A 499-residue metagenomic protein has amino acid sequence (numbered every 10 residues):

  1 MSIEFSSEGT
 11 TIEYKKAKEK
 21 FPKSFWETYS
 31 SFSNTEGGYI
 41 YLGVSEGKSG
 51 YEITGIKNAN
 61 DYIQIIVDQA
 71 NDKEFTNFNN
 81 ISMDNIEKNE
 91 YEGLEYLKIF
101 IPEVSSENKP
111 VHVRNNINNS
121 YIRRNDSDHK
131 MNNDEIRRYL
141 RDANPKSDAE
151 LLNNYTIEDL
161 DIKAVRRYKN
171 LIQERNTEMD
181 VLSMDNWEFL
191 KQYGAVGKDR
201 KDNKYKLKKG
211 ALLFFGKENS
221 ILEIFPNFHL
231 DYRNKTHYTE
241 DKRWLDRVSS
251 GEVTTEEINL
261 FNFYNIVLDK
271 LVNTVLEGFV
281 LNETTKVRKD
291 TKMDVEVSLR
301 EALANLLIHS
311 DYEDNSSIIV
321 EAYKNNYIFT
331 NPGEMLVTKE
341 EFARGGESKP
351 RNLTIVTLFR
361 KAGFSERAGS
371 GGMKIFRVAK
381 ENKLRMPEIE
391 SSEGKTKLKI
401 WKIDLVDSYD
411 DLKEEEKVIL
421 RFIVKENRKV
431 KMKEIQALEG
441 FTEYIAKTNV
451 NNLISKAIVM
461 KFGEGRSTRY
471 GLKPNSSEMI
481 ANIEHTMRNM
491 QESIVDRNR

Functional and structural regions predicted by a protein language model:
M1-I40, V44-K98, S105-E107: Polybasic/polar functional segments that serve as interface/processing modules
N77-E158, D314-S317, E366-G369, R377 (+3 more regions): Intrinsically disordered, low-complexity regulatory tails
R123-D314, A322, T330, L336-S348 (+1 more regions): Active-site helix-to-loop segments that bind/position phosphate- or nucleotide-bearing substrates and donors across
V196, I454-E464: A short, conserved structural fragment
Y327-G363, D404-E416: Glycine-rich/acidic phosphate-handling loop/turn and adjacent ATP-lid/helix of nucleotide-binding kinase/ATPase domains
E426-L438, R499: Short acidic, hydrophobic short linear motifs in intrinsically disordered regions
G440-N452: Short amphipathic alpha-helical interaction segments
E464-T486: Short, cationic-aromatic polyanion-contact patches
